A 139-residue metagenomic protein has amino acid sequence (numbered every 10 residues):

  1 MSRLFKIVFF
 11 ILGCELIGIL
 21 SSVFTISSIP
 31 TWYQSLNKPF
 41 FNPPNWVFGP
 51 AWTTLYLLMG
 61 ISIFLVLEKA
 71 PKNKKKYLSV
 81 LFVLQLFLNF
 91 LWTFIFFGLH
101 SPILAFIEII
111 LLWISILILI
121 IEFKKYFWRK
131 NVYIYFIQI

Functional and structural regions predicted by a protein language model:
M1-F24: N-terminal signal-anchor transmembrane alpha helix
S27-F40: Membrane-interface helix termini and inter-helical loops of multi-pass transporters
N37-K38, G98-L111, N131-Y135: Non-cytosolic membrane-interface motifs at loop->transmembrane helix junctions
P43-L58, H100-L112: Membrane-interface loop-to-helix entry segments
N73-L81: Membrane-interfacial loop-to-transmembrane alpha-helix junctions, especially the N-terminal start
F82-F90, A105-L119, I137-I139: Hydrophobic alpha-helical segments of small multi-pass membrane proteins
W92-L104, K125-Y126: Membrane-interface helix caps and helix-loop-helix hairpins in membrane proteins
I121-I139: Interfacial loop-to-transmembrane junctions
